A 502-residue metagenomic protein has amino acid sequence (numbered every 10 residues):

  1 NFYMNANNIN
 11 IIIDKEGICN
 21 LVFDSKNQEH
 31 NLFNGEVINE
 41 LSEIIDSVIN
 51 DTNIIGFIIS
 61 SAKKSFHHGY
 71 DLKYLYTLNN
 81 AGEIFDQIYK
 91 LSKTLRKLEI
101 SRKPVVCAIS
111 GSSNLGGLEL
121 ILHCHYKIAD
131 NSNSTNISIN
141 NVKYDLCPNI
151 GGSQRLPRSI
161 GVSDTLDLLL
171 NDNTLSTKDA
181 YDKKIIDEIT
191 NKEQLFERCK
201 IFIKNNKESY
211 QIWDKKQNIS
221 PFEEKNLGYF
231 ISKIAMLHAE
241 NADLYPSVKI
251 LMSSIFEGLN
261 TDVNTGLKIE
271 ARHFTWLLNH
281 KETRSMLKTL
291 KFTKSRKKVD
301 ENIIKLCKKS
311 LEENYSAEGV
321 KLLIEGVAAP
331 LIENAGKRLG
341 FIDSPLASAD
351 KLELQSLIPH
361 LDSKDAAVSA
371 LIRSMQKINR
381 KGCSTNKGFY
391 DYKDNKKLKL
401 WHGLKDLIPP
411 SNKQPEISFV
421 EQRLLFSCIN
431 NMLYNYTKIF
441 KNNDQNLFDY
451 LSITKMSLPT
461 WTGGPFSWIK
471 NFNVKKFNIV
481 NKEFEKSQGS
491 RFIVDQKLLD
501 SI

Functional and structural regions predicted by a protein language model:
F2-D24, E29, E119-H123, S163 (+3 more regions): Amphipathic alpha-helical segments at domain termini/boundaries
F2-S60, R96: Conserved CoA-thioester-binding segment of acyl-CoA-metabolizing enzymes
S60, L78, A108-S110, N140 (+1 more regions): Structural motif
S61-K93, K143-D145: Glycine- (often His-adjacent) and acidic-residue-rich active-site loop that binds/positions the CoA thioester
S92, K97-Y144: Glycine-rich beta-to-alpha active-site loop
G152-S163: Hydrophobic, secondary-structure "cap" segments at the distal end of domains
I186, C199, D262-L277, I303-I502: Substrate-binding/catalytic subdomain of NAD(P)-dependent oxidoreductase enzymes
